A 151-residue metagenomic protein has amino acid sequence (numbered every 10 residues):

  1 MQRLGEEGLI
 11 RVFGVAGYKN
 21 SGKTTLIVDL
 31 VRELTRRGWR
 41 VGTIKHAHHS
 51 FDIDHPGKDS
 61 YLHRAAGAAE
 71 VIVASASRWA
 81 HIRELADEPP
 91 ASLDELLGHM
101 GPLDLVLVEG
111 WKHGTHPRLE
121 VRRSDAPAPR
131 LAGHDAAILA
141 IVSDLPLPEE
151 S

Functional and structural regions predicted by a protein language model:
M1-A16, N20: Extreme N-terminal, non-catalytic leader segments that precede Walker-type/kinase nucleotide-binding cores
L4, D29-A91: N-terminal phosphate/diphosphate-binding loop that engages ATP/GTP or pyrophosphate donors across diverse enzyme folds
G8-I10, R37-W39, G67-A69, G101-L103 (+2 more regions): Short coil/turn connectors at secondary-structure junctions
Y18, H46-A47, P56, S75-A76 (+2 more regions): Fold-independent oxyanion-binding glycine-rich loops and adjacent beta-strand/coil segments at enzyme active sites
K23: Conserved lysine of the Walker
R83-H113: Phosphate-binding/switch loop-helix module in NTP-utilizing enzymes
L105-S151: Phosphate/Mg2+-binding loops and adjacent switch elements in nucleotide/diphosphate-handling enzyme cores
